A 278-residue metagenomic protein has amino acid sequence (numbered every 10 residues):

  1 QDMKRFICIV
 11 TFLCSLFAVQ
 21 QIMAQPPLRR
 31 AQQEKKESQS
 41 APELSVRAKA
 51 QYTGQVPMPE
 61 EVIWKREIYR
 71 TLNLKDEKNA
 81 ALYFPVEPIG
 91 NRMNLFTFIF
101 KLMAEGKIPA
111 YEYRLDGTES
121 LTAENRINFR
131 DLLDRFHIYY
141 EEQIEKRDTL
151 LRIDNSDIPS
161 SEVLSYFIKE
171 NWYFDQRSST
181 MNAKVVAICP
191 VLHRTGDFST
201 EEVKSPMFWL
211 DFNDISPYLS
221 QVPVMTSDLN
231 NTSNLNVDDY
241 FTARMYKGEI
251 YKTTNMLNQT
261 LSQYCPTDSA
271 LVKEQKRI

Functional and structural regions predicted by a protein language model:
Q1-A31: Bacterial Sec-dependent N-terminal signal peptides
I7, F174-K184: Short, surface-exposed loop and linker segments with low hydrophobicity and enrichment for Pro/Ser/Thr
C8, C14, C189, Y264-C265: Generic recognition of cysteine residues
Q25-R177, T195, D214-I278: A domain-level signal for the mature, folded cores of soluble proteins
L164-Y166, E170, K184-P190, F208: Residue-level detector of short, conserved catalytic/binding motifs and their immediate flanks
T180, V185-K204: Extended serine/threonine-enriched, polar tracts that run as long, contiguous segments within proteins
S205-D211: Short solvent-exposed strand/turn elements
